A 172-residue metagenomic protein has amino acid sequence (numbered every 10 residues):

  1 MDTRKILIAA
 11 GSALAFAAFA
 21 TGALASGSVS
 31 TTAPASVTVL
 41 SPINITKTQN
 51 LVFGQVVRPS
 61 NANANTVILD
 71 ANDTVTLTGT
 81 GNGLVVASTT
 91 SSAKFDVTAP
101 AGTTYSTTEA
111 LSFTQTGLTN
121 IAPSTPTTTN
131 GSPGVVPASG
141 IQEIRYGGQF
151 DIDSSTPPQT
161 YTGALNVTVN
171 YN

Functional and structural regions predicted by a protein language model:
M1-A10: Bacterial N-terminal signal peptides that target proteins for export
A15-A20: N-terminal signal peptide c-region/cleavage motif recognized by signal peptidases
L24-S106, G134-N172: N-terminal small/polar-rich segments of proteins
T107-G131: Surface-exposed binding patches on compact interaction domains or structured appendages
